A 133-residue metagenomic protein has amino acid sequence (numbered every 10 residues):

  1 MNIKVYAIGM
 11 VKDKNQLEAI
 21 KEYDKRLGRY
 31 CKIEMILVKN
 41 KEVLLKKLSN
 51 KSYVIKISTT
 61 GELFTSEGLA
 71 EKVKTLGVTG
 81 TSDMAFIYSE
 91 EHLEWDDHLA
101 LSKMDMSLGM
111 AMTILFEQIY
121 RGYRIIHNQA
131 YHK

Functional and structural regions predicted by a protein language model:
M1-K25: N-terminal beta1-alpha1 ligand-phosphate binding loop
V5, I55, L115: Conserved RecA-like P-loop NTPase ATPase core
Y6-I8, I57, I87: Short hydrophobic segments within beta-strands
V11-D13, G61-F64, H92-L93: Short acidic, S/G/P-rich loop/turn micro-motifs used as interaction or catalytic elements
Q16-I20, S66-A70, M112: Conserved strand-to-helix beginnings and helix N-cap segments that scaffold or border functional pockets
G28-M84: S-adenosyl-L-methionine/SAH cofactor-binding core of RNA-modifying enzymes
G68-M106: Catalytic beta-strand/loop module used to bind and position nucleotide/cofactor moieties in cofactor-attachment
E91-K133: Structured adenosyl-cofactor binding patch, chiefly the S-adenosyl-L-methionine
